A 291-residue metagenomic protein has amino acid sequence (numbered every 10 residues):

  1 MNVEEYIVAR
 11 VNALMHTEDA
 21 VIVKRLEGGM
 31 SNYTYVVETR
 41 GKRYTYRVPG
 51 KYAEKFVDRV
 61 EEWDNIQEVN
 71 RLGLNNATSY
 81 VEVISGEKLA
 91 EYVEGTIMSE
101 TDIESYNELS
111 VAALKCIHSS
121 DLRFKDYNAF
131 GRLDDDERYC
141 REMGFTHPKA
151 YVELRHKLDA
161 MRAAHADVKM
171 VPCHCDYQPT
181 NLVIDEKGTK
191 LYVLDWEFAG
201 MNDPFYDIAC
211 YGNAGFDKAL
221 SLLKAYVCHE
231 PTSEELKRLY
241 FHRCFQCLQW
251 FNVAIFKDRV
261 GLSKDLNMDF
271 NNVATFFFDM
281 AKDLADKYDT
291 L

Functional and structural regions predicted by a protein language model:
V3-D19, S120-C175, T180, D185-K187 (+1 more regions): An alpha-helical support segment within catalytic cores of ATP-dependent transferases
L26-A129, K149, D167: ATP-binding pocket architecture of kinase catalytic cores
N32-E38, T45-Y46, D159-Y206: Active-site acidic catalytic loop and adjacent metal/ATP-binding pocket of ATP-dependent phosphoryl transfer enzymes
K51, G95, L191, A199-M201 (+1 more regions): Activation segment
E62-W63, Y106, A209-Y211, M268: Glycine-rich, phosphate-binding/catalytic loops in enzymes
F205-T232, C244-S263, N272-M280: Active-site activation/catalytic loop segments of kinase-like enzymes and analogous catalytic loops in related
K237, F241-C244: Start-of-helix signal in alpha-solenoid helical-repeat scaffolds, especially tetratricopeptide repeats
F277-T290: Amphipathic alpha-helical coiled-coil segments
